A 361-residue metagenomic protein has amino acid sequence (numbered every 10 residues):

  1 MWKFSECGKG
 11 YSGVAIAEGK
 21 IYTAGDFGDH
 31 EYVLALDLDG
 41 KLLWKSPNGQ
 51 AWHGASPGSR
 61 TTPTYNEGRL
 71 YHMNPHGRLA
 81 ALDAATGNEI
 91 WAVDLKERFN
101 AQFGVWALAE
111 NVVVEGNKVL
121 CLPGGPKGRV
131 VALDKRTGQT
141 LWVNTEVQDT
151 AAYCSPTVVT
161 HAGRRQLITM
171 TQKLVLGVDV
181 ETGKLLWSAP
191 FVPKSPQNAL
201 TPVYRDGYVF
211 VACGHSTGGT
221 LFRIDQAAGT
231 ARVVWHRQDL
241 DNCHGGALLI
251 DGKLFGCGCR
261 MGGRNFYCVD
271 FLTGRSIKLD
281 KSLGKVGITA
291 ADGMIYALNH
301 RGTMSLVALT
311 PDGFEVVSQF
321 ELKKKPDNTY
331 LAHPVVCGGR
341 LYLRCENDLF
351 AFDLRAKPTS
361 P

Functional and structural regions predicted by a protein language model:
M1-P361: Noncatalytic, solvent-exposed loop/strand surfaces of beta-propeller-type extracellular/periplasmic domains
